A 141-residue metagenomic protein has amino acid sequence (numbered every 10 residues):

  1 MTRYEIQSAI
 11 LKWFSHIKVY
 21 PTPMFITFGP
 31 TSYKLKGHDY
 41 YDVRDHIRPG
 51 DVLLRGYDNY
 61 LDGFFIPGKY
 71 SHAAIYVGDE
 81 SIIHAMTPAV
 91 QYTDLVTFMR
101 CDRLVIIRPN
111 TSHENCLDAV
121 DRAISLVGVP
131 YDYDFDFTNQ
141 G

Functional and structural regions predicted by a protein language model:
M1-G141: Cysteine-nucleophile amide-bond enzymes
